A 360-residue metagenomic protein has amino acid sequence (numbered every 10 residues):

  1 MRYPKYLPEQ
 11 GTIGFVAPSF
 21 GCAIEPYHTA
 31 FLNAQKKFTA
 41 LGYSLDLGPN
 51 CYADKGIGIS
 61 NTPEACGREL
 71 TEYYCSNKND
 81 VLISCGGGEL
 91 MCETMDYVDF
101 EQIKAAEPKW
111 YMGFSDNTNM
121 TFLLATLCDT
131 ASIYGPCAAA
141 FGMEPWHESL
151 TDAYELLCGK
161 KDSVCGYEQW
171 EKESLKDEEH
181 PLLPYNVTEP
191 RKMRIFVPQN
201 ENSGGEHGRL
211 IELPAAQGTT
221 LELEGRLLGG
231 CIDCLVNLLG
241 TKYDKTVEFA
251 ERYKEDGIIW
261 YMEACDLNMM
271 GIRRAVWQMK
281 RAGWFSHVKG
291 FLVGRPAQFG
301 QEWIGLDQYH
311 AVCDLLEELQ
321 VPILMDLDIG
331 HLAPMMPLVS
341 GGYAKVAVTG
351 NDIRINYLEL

Functional and structural regions predicted by a protein language model:
M1-K78: ATP/NTP phosphate-donor binding region
F15, L82, D116, L235 (+2 more regions): Buried hydrophobic positions in well-ordered alpha/beta secondary-structure cores of metabolic enzymes
C75-V98: Long, hydrophobic/aromatic-enriched structural stretches that serve as scaffold segments
V81-I83, M112, I259-Y261, L292: Structural motif
V98-L124, A131-A139, L319-P322: Short, acidic/small-residue loops that bind anionic groups at enzyme active sites
I133-D233: Conserved anion/nucleotide-ligand pocket segment
R226-C265, M269: Oxyanion-binding "anion nests"
M269-L360: C-terminal active-site/capping subdomain that shapes the small-molecule cofactor and substrate pocket of enzyme
